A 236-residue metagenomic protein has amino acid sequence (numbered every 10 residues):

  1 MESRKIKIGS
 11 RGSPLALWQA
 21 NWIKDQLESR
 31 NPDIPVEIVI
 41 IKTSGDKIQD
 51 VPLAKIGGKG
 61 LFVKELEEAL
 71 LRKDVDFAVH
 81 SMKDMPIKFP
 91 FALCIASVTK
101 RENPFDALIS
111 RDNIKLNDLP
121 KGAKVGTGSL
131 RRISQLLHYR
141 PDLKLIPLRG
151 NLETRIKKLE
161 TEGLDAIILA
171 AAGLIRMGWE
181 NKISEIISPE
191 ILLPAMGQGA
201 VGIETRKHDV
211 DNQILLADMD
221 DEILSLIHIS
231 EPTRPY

Functional and structural regions predicted by a protein language model:
M1-S81, L93, I227-H228: N-terminal hydrophobic or amphipathic helices and topogenic motifs
G9-S10, V98, V125-T127, I146-R149 (+1 more regions): Active-site-adjacent beta-strand anchor residues
Q19, I87-K88, Q135, R155-K158 (+1 more regions): Phosphate- and divalent-cation-binding pockets in alpha/beta enzyme and binding domains that engage nucleotide-derived
E37-I40, L143-N151: Short beta-strand-to-loop elements that line the ligand-binding cleft of bilobed periplasmic-binding protein-like
K42, S81-M85, L169-L174: Beta->alpha turn/N-cap motifs
M82-K83, F91-L143: A conserved helix-loop-strand patch within extracytoplasmic ligand-binding domains of the periplasmic binding
P147-L226: Pocket-lining segment of extracytoplasmic ligand-binding domains
I227-Y236: Single conserved hydrophobic/aromatic residue that forms the stacking wall/gate of nucleotide- or nucleobase-binding
